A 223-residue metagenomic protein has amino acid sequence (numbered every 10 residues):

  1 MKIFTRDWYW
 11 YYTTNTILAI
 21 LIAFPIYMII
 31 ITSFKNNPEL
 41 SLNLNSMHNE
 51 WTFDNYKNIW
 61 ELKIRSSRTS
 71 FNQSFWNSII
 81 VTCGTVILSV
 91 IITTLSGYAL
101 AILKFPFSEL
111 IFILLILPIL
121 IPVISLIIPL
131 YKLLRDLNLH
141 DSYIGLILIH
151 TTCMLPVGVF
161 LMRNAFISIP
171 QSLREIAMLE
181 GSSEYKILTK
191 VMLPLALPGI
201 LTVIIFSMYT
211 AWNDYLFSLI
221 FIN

Functional and structural regions predicted by a protein language model:
K2-I3, D7-N223: A structural signal for multi-pass alpha-helical bundles of membrane permease subunits that mediate small-molecule
